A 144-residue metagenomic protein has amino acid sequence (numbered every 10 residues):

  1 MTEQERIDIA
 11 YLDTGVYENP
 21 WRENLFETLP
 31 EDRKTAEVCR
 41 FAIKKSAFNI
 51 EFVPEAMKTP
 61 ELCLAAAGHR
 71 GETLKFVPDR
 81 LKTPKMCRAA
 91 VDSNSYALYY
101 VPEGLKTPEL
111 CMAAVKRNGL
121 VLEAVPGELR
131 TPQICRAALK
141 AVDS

Functional and structural regions predicted by a protein language model:
M1-S144: Non-catalytic tandem-repeat scaffold regions and their flanking low-complexity/translocation tails
